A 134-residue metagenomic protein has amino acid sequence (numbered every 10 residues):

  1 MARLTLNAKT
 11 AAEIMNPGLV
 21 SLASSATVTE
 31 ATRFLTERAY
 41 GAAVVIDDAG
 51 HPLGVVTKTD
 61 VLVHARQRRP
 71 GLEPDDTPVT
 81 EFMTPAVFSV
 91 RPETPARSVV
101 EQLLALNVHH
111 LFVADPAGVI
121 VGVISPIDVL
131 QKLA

Functional and structural regions predicted by a protein language model:
M1-A134: Tandem CBS (Cystathionine beta-synthase) repeat/Bateman regulatory domains
